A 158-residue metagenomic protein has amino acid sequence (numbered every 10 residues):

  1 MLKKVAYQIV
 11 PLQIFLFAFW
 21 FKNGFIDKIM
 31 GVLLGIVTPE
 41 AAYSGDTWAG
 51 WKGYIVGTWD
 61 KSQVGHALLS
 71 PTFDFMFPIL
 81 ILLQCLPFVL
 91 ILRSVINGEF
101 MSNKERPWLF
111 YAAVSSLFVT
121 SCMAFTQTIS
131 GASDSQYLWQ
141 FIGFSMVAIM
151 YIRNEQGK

Functional and structural regions predicted by a protein language model:
M1-D27, D74-P78, V89-K158: Extended, low-polarity transmembrane helix blocks
V32-P71: Membrane-interface interhelical connector segments
C85: Active-site-adjacent helix/loop patches that line small-molecule binding or acyl-intermediate pockets
